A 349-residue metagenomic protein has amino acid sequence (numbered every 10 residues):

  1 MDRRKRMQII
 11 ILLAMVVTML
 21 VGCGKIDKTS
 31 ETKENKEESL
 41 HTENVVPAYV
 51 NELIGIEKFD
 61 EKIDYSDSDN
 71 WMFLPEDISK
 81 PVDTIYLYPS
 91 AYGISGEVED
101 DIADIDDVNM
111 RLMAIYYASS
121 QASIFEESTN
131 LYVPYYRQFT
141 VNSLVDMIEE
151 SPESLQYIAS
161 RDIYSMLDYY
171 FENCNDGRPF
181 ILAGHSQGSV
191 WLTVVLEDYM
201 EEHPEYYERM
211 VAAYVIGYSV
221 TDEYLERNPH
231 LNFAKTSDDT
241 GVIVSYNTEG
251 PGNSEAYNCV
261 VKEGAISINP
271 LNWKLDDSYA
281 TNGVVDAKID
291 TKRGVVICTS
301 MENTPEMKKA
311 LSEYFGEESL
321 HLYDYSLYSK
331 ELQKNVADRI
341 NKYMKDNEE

Functional and structural regions predicted by a protein language model:
D2-I10: Bacterial N-terminal signal peptides that target proteins for export
M19-G22: C-terminal motif of bacterial Sec signal peptides marking the signal peptidase cleavage site
G24-T32: Bacterial lipoprotein signal-peptidase II cleavage site
E31-M113: N-terminal extension/subdomain marker
V50, P89-R178, P305-E349: Active-site catalytic motif of lipid deacylating hydrolases and related acyltransferases
K80-V82, E127-L131, D176-P179, Y207-V211: Loop/turn elements at helix/coil->beta-strand transitions in domains of secreted/extracellular proteins
D162-D176, D198-K342, D346-E349: Surface cap/lid and interfacial helix-loop subdomains adjacent to catalytic sites that gate substrate access
G184-G188, L192: Gly/Ala-rich beta-loop-alpha elbow adjacent to hydrolase catalytic centers
